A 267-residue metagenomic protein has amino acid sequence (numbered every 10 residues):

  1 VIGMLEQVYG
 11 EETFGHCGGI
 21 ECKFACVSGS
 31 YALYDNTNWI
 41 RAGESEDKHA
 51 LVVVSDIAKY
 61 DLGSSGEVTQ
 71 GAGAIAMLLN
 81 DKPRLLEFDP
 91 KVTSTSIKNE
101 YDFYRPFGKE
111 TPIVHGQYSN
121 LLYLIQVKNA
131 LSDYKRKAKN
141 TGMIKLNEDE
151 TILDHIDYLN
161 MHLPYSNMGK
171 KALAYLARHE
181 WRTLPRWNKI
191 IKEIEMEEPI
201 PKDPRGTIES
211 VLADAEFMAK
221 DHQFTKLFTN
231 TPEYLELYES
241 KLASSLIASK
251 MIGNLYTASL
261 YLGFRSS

Functional and structural regions predicted by a protein language model:
V1-H49, S55, H179-Y261: Conserved catalytic cysteine-centered active-site region of acyl-thioester-dependent Claisen-condensing enzymes
F14-C17, E44-A50, A72-A74, K82-R84 (+1 more regions): Short coil/turn connectors at secondary-structure junctions
T37, G66-G71, L173-H179: Short secondary-structure boundary/capping segments
A50-D56, L78-N80, H162: Short beta-strand segments
G63-K145: Condensing-enzyme catalytic core mediating Claisen C-C bond formation in acyl metabolism
N120-N140, D154-I156, N160-K192, P201-D214: A conserved active-site cap/scaffold subdomain adjacent to cofactor or substrate pockets
